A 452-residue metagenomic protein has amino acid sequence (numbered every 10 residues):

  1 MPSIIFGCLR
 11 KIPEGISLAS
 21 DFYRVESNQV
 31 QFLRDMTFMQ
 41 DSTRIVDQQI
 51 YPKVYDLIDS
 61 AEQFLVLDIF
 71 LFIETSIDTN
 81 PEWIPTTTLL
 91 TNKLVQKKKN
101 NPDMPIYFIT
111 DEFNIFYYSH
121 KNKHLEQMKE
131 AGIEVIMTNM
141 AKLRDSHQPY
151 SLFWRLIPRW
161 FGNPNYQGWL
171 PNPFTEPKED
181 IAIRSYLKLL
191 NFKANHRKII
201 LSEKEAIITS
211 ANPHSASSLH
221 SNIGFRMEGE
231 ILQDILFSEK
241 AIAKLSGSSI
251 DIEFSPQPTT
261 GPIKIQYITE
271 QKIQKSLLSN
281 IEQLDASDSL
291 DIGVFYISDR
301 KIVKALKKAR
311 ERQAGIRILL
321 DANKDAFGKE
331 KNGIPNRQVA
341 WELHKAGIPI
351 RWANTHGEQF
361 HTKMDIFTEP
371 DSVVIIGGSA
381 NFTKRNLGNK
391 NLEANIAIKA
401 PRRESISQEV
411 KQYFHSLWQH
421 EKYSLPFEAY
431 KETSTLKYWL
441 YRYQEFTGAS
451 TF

Functional and structural regions predicted by a protein language model:
M1-F452: Charged, low-complexity intrinsically disordered terminal segments
